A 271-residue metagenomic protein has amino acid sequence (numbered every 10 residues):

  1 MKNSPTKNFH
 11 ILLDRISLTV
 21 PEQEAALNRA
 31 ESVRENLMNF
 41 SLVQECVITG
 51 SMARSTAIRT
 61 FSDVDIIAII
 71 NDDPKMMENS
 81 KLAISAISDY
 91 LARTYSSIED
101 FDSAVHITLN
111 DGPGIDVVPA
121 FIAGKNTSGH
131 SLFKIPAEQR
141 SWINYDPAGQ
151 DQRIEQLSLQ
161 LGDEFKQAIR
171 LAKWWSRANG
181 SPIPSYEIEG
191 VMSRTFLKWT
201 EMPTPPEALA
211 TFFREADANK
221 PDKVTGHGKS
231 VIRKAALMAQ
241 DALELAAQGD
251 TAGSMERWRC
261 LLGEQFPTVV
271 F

Functional and structural regions predicted by a protein language model:
M1-I48, A53-F61, P74-E78, I107: N-terminal regions immediately upstream of nucleotidyltransferase
R29-L42, A86-T94, L171, W175 (+1 more regions): Generic non-transmembrane alpha-helical segments
T60-V64, D111-P113: A short, glycine/Asx- and small/polar-enriched loop/turn that sits immediately N-terminal to a beta-strand
I67-I69: Short hydrophobic/aromatic beta-strand micro-patches that form the beta-sheet surface supporting nucleotide- or nucleic
N71-M76, K198-T200: A generic structural motif
K81-S128: Conserved catalytic core of two-metal-ion nucleotidyltransferases
H130-A172: A structural motif
Q160-F271: Conserved nucleotidyltransferase catalytic core and NTase-mimicking acidic/glycine-rich helix/loop elements in nucleic
